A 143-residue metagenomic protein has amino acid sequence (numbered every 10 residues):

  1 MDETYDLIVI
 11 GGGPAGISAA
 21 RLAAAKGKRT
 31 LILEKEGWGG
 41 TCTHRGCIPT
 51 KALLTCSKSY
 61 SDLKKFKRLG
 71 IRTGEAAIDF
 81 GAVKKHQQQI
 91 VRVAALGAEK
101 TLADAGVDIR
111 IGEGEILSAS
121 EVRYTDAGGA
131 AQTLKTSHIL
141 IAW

Functional and structural regions predicted by a protein language model:
M1-A15: Beta1/beta-strand and adjacent pyrophosphate-binding region of the FAD-binding site in flavoprotein oxidoreductases
D2-Y5, R21-K28, L33-W143: Glycine-rich flavin
S18: Short alpha-helical segment within the catalytic ATP-binding CA
